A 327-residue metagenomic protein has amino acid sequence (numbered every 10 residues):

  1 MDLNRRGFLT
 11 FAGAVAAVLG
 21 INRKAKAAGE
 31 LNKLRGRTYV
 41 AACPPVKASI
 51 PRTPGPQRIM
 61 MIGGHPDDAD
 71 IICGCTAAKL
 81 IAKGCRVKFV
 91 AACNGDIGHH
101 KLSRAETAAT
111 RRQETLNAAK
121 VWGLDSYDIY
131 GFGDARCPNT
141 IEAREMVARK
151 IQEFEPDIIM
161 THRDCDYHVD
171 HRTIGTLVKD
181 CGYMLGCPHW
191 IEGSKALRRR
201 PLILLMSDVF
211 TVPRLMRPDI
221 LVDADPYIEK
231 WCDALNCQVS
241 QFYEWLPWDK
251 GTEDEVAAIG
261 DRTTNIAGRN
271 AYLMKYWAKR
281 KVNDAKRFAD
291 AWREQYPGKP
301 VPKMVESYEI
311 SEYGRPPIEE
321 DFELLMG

Functional and structural regions predicted by a protein language model:
M1-V15: N-terminal secretory signal peptides and thylakoid transit peptides that target proteins across membranes
L9, E30-V46, P51-P54, E192 (+3 more regions): C-terminal accessory domains and tails appended to enzymatic cores
L9-F11, A28-F154, M184, S194: Active-site rim/loop-helix segments in enzyme catalytic domains that contact anionic ligands
L19-K24: C-terminal segment of classical bacterial N-terminal signal peptides
D125, D157, P201: Conserved acidic residues
K150-S194: Active-site adenylate/phosphate-handling loop in enzymes that bind or generate adenylated species
L197-R214: A structural motif
